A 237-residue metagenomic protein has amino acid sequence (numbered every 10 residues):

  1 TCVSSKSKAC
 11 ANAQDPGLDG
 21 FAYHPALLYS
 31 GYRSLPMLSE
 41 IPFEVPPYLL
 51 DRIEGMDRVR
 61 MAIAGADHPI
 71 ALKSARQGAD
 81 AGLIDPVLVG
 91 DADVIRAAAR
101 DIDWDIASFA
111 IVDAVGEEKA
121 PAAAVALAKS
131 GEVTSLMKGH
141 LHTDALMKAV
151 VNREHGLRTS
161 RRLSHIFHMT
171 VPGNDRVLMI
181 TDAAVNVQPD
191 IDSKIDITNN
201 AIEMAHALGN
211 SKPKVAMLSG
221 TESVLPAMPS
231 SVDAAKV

Functional and structural regions predicted by a protein language model:
V3-S4, L28, T134: A composition-driven signal for long, intrinsically disordered, charge-rich low-complexity tracts
D15, Y23-H24, Y29-Y32: Intrinsic-disorder-associated, low-complexity terminal segments enriched in Asp/Asn/His/Tyr and depleted of Lys/Arg
Y32-V87, D91-K236: Anion-binding alpha/beta catalytic cores of soluble intermediary-metabolism enzymes, centered on
